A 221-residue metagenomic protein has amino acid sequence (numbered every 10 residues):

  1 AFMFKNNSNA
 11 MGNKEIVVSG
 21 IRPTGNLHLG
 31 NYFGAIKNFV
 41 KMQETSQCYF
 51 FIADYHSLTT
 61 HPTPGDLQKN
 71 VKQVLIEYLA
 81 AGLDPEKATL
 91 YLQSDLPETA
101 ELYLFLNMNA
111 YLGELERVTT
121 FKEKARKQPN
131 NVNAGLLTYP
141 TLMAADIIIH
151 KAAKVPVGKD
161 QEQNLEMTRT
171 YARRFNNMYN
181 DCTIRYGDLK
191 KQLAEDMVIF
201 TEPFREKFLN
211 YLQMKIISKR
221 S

Functional and structural regions predicted by a protein language model:
A1-T24, K41-T45, P85-A88, D188-L189 (+1 more regions): Non-catalytic terminal extensions that flank enzyme cores
N9-V18, P23-A145, L165-A172: N-terminal Rossmann-like or analogous alpha/beta NTP/dinucleotide-binding catalytic cores that position adenine
K122-S221: Active-site cores that bind ATP or allylic diphosphates and position pyrophosphate for catalysis
